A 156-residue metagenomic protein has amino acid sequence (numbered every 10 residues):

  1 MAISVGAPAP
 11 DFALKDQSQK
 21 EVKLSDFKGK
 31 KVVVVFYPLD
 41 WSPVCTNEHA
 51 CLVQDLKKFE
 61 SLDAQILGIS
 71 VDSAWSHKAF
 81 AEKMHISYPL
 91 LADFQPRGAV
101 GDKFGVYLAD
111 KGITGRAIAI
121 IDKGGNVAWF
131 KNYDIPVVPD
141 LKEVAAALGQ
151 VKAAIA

Functional and structural regions predicted by a protein language model:
M1-A156: Chalcogenol-based redox active-site neighborhoods
